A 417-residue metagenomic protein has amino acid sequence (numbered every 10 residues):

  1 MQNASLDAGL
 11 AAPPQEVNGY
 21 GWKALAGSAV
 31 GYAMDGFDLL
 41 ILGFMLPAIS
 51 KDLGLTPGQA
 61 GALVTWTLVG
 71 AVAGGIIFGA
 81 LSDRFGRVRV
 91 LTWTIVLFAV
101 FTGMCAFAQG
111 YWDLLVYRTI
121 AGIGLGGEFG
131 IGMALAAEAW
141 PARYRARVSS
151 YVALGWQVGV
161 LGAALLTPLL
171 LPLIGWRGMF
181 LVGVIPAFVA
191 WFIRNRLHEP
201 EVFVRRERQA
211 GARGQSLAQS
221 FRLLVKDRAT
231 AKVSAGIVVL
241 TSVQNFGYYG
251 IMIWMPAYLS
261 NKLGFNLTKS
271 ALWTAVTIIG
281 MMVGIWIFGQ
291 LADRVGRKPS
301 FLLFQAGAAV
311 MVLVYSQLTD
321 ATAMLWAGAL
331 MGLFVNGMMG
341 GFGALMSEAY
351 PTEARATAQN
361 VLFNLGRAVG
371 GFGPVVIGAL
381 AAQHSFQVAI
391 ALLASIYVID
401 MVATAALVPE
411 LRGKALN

Functional and structural regions predicted by a protein language model:
M1-F37: Cytosolic juxtamembrane N-terminal segment immediately preceding the first transmembrane helix of multi-pass
G43, T230-M282: Extracytoplasmic gate region of multi-pass secondary transporters
I49-S50, L81-S82, L166-I174, L259-S260 (+2 more regions): Interfacial helix-cap and linker-helix signal at transmembrane-aqueous boundaries of multi-pass secondary transporters
G54, G86, F107-D113, P141 (+3 more regions): Helix-breaking motifs and short loop linkers at transmembrane-helix boundaries and internal kinks in secondary membrane
A73-Q109, V295: Conserved MFS/SLC helix-loop-helix module at the cytosolic interface between two early adjacent transmembrane helices
Y117-L154: Cytoplasmic helix-loop-helix junction between adjacent transmembrane helices in 12-TM secondary transporters
V152, W156-N195: Helix-loop-helix hairpin linking two adjacent transmembrane segments in secondary transporters
A292-F342: C-terminal transmembrane helical hairpin of 12-TM major facilitator-type secondary transporters
